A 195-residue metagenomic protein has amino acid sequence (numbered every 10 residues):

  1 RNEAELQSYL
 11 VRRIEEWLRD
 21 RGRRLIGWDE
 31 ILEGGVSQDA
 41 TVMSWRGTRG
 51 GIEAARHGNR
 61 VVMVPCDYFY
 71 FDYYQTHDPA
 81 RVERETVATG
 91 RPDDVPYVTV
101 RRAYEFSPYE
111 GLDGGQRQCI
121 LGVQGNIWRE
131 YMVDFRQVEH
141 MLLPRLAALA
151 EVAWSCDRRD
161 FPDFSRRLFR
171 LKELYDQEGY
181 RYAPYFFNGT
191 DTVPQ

Functional and structural regions predicted by a protein language model:
R1-Q195: Substrate-binding groove of N-acetylhexosamine-processing glycoside hydrolases
